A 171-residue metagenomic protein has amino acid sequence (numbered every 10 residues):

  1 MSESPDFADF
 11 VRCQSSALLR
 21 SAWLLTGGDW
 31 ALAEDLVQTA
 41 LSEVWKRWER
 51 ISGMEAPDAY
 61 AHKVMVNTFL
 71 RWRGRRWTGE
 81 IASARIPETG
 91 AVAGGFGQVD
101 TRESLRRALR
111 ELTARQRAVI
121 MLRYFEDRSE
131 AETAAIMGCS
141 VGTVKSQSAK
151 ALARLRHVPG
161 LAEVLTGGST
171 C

Functional and structural regions predicted by a protein language model:
M1-D9, L19-T39, E49-E55: Short, charged helix-capping/linker segments at alpha-helix termini
S2, R75, I81-R110: Acidic, proline/glycine-rich intrinsically disordered inter-domain spacer in sigma factors
D6, L152-C171: C-terminal edge and immediately downstream basic/flexible tail or linker adjoining helix-turn-helix-like DNA-binding
D9, S104-T113, L155: Short amphipathic alpha-helical boundary/capping segments
D35-S42, K46, E55-N67: Structural recognition of an alpha-helix C-terminal capping motif at a helix-to-coil junction
E49-G53, K63-A84, G97-Q98: Arg/Lys-rich amphipathic alpha helix in sigma70-family domain 2
V66, M137-L161: DNA-recognition helix of helix-turn-helix
V119-R123: A short pre-motif secondary-structure segment
